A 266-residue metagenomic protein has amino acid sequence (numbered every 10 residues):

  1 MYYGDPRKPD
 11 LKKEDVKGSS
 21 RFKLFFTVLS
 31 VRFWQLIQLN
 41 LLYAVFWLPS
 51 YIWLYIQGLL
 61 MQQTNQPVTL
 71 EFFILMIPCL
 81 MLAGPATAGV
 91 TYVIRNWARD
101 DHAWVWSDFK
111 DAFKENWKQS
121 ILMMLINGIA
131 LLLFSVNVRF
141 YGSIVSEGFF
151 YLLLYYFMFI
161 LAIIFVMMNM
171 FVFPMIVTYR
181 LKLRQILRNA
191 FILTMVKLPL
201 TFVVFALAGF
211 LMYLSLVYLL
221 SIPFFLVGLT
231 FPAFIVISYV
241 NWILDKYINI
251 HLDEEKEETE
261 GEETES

Functional and structural regions predicted by a protein language model:
M1-R139, Y151, M170, M175-F205 (+1 more regions): Helix-coil boundary and N-terminal low-complexity module in membrane systems
A130-V166: Membrane-helix boundary elements
